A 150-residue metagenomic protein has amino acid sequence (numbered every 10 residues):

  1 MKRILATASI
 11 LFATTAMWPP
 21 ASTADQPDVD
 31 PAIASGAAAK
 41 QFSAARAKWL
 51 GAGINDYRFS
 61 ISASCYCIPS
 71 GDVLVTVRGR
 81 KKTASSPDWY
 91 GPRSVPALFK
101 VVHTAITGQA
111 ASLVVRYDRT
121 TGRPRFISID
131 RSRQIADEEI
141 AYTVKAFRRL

Functional and structural regions predicted by a protein language model:
M1-S9: N-terminal export and membrane-targeting signals
R3-I4, P27-G79, I127: N-terminal domain-start interaction segment
A8-A16: Bacterial N-terminal signal peptides
T15-V29: C-terminal region of N-terminal signal peptides and the immediate post-cleavage residues of exported proteins
S64-Y66, S85-R93, R131-R133: Short, solvent-exposed aromatic-acidic interface loops
I68-V73, A110, D137-Y142: Short, surface-exposed coil-to-beta transition loops
L74-S112: Mature extracytoplasmic domains of secretory-pathway proteins
P124-T143: Short, exposed beta-strand-loop hairpins at the edges of beta-sheets in extracellular/periplasmic proteins
